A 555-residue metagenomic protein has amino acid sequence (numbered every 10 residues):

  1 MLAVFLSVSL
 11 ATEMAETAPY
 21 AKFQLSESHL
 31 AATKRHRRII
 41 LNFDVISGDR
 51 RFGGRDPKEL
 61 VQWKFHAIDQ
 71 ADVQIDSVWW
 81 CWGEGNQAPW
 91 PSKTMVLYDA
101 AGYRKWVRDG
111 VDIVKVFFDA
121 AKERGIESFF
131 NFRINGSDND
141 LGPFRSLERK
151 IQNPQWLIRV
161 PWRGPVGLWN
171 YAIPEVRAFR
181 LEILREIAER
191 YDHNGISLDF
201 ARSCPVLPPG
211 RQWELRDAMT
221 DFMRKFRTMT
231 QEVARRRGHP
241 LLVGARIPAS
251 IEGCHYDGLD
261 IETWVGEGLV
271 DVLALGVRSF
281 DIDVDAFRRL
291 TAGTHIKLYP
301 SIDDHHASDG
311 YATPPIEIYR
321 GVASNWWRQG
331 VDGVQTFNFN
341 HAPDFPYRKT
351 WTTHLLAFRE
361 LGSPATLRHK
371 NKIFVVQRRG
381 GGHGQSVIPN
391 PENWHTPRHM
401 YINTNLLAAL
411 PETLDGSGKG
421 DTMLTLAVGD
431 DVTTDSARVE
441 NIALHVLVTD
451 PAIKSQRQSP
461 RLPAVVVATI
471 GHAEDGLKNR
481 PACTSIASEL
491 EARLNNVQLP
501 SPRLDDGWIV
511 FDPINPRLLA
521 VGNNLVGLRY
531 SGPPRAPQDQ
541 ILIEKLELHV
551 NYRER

Functional and structural regions predicted by a protein language model:
A32-E59, R104-V107, D112-D119, F129-R190 (+3 more regions): Active-site-adjacent "subsite" loops/lids of carbohydrate-active enzymes
G53-A71, D99-K122, D217-K225: Aromatic- and glycine-enriched glycan-recognition loops and surfaces that form the carbohydrate-binding subsites
L60-A88, R190-G195, L269-L273, R328-G333: Catalytic domains of carbohydrate-active enzymes, especially glycoside hydrolases
D72-D109, P208-P209, V272, V284 (+1 more regions): Aromatic-lined carbohydrate-binding/catalytic grooves of carbohydrate-active enzymes
E175-H295, I318: Active-site neighborhood of glycoside hydrolase catalytic domains
Q329-T434: Aromatic- and carboxylate-lined catalytic core of secreted/periplasmic carbohydrate-active enzymes
V432-H445, K454: Extended extracellular/luminal ectodomain segments enriched in beta-structured repeat modules
T449-E554: Beta-strand-rich ligand-recognition modules
